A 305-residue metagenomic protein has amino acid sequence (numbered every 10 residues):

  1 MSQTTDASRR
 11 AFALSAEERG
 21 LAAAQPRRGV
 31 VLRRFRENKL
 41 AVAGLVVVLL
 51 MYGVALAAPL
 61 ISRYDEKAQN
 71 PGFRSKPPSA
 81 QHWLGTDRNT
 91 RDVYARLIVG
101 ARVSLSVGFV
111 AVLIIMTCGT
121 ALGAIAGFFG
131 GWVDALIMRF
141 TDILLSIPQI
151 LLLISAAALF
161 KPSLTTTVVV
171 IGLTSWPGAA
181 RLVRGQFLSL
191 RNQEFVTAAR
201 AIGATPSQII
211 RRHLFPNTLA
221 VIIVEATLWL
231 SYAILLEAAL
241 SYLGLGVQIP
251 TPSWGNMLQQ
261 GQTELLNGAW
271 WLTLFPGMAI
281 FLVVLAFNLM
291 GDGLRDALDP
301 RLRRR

Functional and structural regions predicted by a protein language model:
M1-V46, L289-R305: Transmembrane alpha-helical segments of polytopic membrane transport and secretion proteins
S2-S8, S15, V54-N89, S241-P252: Hydrophobic alpha-helical transmembrane segments of membrane transport/permease proteins and related membrane-embedded
A23, L45, G85, F128 (+1 more regions): Small/polar loops that bind or transfer phosphate-bearing groups
L32, G53-Y64, I125, P216 (+1 more regions): Structural signature of transmembrane alpha-helix termini at the membrane-water interface
F35, G53, I143: Residue-level signature of catalytic and energy-coupling elements of molecular machines, predominantly ATP/GTP-dependent
L40-P59, T120: Short, strongly hydrophobic transmembrane alpha-helices
R88-R305: Alpha-helical transmembrane segments of integral membrane proteins, especially multi-pass inner/plasma-membrane
